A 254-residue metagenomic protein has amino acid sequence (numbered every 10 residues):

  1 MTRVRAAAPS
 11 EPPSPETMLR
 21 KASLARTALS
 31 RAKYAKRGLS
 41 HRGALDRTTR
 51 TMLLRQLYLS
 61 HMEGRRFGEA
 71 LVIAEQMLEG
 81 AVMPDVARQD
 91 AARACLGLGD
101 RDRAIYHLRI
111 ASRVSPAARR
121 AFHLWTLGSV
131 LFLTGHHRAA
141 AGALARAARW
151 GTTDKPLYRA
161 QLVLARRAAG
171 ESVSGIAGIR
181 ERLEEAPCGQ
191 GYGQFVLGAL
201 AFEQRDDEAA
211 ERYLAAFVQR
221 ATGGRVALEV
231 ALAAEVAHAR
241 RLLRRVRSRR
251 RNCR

Functional and structural regions predicted by a protein language model:
R3, V226-R254: Terminal, low-structured helical/coil segments at or just beyond the last alpha-helical repeat
P13-E16, R20, Q56, D90 (+7 more regions): "A position-specific structural signal for the A-helix of alpha-solenoid helical repeats
E16, M52, V86, R120-F122 (+4 more regions): Start-of-helix register in tetratricopeptide repeats
R26-L29, R65, G99, G135 (+2 more regions): Residue-level detector of the short coil/turn that links helix A to helix B within each tetratricopeptide repeat
K33-L39, G68-M77, R103-R113, H137-R149 (+3 more regions): Alpha-helical repeat scaffolds
E63, G97, L133, A168 (+3 more regions): Register position in tetratricopeptide repeats
V82, P116-A118, T152-T153, P187-C188 (+1 more regions): Short coil turns that delineate tetratricopeptide repeat
